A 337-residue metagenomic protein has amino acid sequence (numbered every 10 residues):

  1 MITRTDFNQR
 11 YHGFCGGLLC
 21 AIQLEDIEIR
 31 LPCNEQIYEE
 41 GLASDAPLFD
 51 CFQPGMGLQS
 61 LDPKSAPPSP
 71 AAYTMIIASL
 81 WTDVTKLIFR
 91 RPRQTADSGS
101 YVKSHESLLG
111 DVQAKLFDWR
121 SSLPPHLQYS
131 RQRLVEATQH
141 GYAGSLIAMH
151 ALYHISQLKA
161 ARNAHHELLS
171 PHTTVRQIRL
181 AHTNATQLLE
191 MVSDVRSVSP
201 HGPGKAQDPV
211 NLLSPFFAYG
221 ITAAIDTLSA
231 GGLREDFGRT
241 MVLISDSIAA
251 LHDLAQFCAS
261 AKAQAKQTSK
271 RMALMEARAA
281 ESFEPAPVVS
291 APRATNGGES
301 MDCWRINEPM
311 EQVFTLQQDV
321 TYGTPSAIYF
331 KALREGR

Functional and structural regions predicted by a protein language model:
R4, H150-L152, Y219: Residue register of alpha-helical TPR repeats
N8-Q177, S193-L212, G232-D236: C-terminal transactivation domains of fungal Zn(2)-Cys(6)
S170-R337: Fungal C-terminal regulatory tails
